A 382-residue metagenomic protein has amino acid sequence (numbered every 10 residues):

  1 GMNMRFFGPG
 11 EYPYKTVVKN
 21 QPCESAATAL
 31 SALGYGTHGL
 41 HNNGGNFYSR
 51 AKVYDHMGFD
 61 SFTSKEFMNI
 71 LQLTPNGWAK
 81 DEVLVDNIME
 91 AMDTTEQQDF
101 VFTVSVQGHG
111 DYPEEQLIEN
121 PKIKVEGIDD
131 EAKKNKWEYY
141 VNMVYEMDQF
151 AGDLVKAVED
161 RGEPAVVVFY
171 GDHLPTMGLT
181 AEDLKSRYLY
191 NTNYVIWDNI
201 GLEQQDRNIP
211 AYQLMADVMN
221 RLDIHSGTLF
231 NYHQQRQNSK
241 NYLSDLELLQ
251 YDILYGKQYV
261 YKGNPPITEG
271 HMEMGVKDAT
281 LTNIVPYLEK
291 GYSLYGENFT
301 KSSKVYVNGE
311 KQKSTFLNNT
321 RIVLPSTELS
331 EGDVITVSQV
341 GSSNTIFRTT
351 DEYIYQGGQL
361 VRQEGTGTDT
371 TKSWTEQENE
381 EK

Functional and structural regions predicted by a protein language model:
G1-L324, E328-K382: Solvent-exposed soluble domains appended to multi-pass membrane proteins
